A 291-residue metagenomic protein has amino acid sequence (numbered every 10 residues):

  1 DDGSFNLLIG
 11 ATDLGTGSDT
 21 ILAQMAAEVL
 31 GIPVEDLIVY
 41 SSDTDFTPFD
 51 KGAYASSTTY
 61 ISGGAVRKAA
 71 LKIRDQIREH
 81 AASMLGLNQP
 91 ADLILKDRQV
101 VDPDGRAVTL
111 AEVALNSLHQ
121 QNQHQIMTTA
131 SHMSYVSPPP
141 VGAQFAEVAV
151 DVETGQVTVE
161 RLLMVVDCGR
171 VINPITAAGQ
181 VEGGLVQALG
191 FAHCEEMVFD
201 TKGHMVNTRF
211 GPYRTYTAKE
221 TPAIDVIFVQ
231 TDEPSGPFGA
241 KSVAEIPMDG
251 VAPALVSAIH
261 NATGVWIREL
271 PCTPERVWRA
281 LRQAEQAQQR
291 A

Functional and structural regions predicted by a protein language model:
D1-A291: Cofactor-binding beta-sheet edge motifs in enzyme active sites
